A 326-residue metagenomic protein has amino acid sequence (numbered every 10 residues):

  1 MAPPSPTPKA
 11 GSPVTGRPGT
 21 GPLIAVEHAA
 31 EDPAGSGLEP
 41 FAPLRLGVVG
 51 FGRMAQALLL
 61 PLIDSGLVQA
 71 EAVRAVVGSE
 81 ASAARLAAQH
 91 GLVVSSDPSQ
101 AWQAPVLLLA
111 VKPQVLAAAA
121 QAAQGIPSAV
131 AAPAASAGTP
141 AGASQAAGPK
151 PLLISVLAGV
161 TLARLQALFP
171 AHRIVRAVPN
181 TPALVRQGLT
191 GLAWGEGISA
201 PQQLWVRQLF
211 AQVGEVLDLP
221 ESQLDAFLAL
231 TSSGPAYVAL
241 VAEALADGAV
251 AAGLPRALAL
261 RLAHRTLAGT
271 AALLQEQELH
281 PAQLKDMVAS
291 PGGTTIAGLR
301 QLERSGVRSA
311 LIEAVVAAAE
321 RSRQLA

Functional and structural regions predicted by a protein language model:
A2, A25-E27, D32-G35, P40 (+1 more regions): NAD(P)-dependent Rossmann-like dehydrogenase/reductase catalytic/cofactor-binding core
A2-P98, W102, V250-A252: NAD(P)+-binding Rossmann beta1-loop-alpha1 motif at the extreme N-terminus of oxidoreductases
P22, R164-R173, L189-F227, V238-E276 (+1 more regions): Internal alpha-helical scaffold of NAD(P)-dependent oxidoreductase catalytic cores
F51, H172, P179-L184, Q212-E221 (+1 more regions): Mobile beta-alpha loop/short-helix "lid" or hinge segments that flank ligand
L58, R74, S79-E80, Q89-H90 (+1 more regions): Rossmann-like NAD(P)(H) cofactor-binding subdomain of soluble oxidoreductases
V73, A83, A101, L116 (+3 more regions): Small-residue helix-packing motif on alpha-helices
